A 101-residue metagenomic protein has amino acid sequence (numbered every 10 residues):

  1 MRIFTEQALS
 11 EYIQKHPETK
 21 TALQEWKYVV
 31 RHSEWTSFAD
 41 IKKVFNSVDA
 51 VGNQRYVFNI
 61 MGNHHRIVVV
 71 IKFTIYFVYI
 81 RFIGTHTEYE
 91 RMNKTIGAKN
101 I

Functional and structural regions predicted by a protein language model:
M1-H64, F73-Y79, H86-I101: Basic, Lys/Arg-enriched alpha-helical interface segments
